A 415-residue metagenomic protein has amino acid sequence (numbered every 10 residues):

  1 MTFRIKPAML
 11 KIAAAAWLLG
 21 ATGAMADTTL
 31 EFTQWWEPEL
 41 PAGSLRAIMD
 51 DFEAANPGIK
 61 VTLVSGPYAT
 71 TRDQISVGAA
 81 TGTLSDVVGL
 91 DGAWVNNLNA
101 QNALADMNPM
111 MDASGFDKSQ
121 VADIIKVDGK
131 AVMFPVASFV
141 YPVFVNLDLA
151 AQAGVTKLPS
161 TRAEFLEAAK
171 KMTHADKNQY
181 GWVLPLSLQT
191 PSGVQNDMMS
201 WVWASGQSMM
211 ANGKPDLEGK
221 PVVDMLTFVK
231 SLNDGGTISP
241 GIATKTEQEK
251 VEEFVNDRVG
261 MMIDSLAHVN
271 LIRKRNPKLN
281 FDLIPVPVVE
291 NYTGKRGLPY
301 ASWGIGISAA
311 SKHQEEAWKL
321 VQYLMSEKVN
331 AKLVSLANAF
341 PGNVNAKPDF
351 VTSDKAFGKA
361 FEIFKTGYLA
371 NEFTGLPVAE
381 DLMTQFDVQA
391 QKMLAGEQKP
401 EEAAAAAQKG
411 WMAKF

Functional and structural regions predicted by a protein language model:
D27-P38, I59-V64, D86-V87, V132 (+2 more regions): Short, well-ordered beta-strand elements
T29, K60, A151, S231-D234 (+1 more regions): Conserved C-terminal helix/tail region of periplasmic/extracytoplasmic solute-binding proteins
D50, A55, A151-A153, S231-G235 (+4 more regions): Extracytoplasmic/periplasmic substrate-recognition and gating elements
G92-P142, A151, L166, G193-V194 (+3 more regions): Hinge/lid segment of periplasmic solute-binding proteins
A105-S119, L186-S192, W203-L226, K274-N276 (+3 more regions): Short, solvent-exposed loop/beta-turn-alpha elements that line the ligand-binding surface or hinge of extracytoplasmic
I124-I125, P277, I284-V286, V334-V388 (+1 more regions): Long, aromatic- and glycine/proline-rich binding clefts that accommodate carbohydrate-like moieties
D128, V132-V136, Y141, L166-P215: Extracytoplasmic/periplasmic solute-binding protein
A168-K171, N212-I242: Glycine-centered hinge/linker elements that transmit conformational signals in sensory and ligand-binding systems
